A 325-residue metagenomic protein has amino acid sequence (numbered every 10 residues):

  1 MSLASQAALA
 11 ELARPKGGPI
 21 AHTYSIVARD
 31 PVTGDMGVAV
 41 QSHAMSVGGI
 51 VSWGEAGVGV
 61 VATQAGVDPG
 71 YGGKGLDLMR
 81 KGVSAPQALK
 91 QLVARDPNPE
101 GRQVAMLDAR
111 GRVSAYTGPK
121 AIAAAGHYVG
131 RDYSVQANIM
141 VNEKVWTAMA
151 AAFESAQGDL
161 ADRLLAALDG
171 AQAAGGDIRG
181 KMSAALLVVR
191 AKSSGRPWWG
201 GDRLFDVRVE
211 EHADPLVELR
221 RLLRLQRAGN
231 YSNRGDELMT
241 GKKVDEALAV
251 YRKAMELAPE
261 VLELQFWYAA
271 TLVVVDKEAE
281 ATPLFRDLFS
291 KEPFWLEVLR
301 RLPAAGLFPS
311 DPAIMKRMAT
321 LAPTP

Functional and structural regions predicted by a protein language model:
L9-R179, E210-K243, E256: Alpha/propeptide regions of enzymes that mature by internal proteolysis
N233, W267, R301-L302: Canonical tetratricopeptide repeat
T240, V274-V275, F308: Register position in tetratricopeptide repeats
P259, P293-F294: Short coil turns that delineate tetratricopeptide repeat
